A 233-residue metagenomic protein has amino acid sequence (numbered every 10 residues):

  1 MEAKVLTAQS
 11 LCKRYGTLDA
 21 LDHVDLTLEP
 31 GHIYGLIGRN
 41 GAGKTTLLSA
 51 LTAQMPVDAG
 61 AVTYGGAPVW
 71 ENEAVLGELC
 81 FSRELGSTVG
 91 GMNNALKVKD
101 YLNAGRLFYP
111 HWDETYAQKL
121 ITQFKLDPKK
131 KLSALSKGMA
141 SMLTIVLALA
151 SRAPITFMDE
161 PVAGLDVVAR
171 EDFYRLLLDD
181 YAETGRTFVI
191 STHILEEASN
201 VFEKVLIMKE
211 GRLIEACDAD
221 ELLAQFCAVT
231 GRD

Functional and structural regions predicted by a protein language model:
Y34-R39: The feature captures the beta-strand-to-loop junction immediately N-terminal to the Walker
T52: Helix-to-loop junction immediately C-terminal to a conserved catalytic motif
G60-E71: Conserved ABC transporter NBD signature motif
G77, R83-L143: ABC-family P-loop ATPase nucleotide-binding domains
T156-E160, L165: Catalytic Walker B motif of ABC-type/P-loop ATPase nucleotide-binding domains
A216-C217: ABC ATPase "signature
